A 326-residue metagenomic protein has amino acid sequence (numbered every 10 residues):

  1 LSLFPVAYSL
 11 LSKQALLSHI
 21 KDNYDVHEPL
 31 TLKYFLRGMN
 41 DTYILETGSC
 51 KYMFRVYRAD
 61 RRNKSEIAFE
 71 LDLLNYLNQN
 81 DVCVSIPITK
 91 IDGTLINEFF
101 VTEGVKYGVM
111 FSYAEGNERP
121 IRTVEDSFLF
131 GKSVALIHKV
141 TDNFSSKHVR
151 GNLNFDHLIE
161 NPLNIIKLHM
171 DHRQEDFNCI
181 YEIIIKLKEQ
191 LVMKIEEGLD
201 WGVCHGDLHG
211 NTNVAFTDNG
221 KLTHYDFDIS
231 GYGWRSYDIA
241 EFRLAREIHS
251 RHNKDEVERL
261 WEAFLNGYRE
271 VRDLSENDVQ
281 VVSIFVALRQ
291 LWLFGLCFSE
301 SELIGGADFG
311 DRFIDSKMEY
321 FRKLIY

Functional and structural regions predicted by a protein language model:
L3-D92, T217-N219: Conserved NTP-binding catalytic cores of kinases and kinase-like/nucleotidyltransferase enzymes across multiple kinase
M39-S49, M53-F54, P87, K188-Y237: Active-site acidic catalytic loop and adjacent metal/ATP-binding pocket of ATP-dependent phosphoryl transfer enzymes
T47-S146: ATP-binding pocket architecture of kinase catalytic cores
G93, G104, G108-I121, L163-L168 (+1 more regions): A glycine-centered beta->alpha junction motif in the catalytic cores of kinase/phosphotransferase enzymes
P120-N178, W201: A cross-family kinase active-site recognition segment
S236-R272, A287-I304: Active-site activation/catalytic loop segments of kinase-like enzymes and analogous catalytic loops in related
L274-V286: All-alpha amphipathic helical-bundle segments outside canonical DNA-binding/catalytic cores that form hydrophobic
L293-Y326: ATP/Mg2+ or Mg2+-diphosphate-binding catalytic cores that bind nucleotide phosphates or diphosphates via glycine-rich
